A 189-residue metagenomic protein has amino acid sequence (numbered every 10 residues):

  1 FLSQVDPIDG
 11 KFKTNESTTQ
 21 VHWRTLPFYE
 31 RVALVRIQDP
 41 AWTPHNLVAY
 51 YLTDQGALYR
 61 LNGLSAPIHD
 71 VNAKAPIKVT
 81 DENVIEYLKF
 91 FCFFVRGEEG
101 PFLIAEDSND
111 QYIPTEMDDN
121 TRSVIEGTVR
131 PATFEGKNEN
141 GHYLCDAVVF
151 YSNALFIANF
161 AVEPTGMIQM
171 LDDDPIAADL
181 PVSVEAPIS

Functional and structural regions predicted by a protein language model:
F1-G127: Extended, low-hydrophobicity segments enriched in charged/polar residues
A132-E135, N140-L144, V148-S189: Acidic, serine/threonine-rich low-complexity disordered tracts
